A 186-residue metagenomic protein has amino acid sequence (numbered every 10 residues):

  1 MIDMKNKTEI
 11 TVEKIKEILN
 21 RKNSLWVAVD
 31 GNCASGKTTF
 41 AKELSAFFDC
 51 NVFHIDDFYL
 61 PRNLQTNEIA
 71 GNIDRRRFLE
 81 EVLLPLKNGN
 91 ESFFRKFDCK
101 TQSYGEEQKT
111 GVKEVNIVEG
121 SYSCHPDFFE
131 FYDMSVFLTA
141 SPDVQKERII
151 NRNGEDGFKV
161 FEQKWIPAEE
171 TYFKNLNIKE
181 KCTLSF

Functional and structural regions predicted by a protein language model:
M1-W26: Extreme N-terminal, non-catalytic leader segments that precede Walker-type/kinase nucleotide-binding cores
A34: Walker A (P-loop) phosphate-binding loop of P-loop NTPases
K37: Conserved lysine of the Walker
F40: Hydrophobic positions on the alpha1 helix immediately C-terminal to the Walker A/P-loop
F48-N63: Short beta-strand-centered segment that lines the nucleotide-binding/catalytic pocket of NTP-utilizing
L64-K109, V115: Conserved nucleotide-sensing/catalytic segment adjacent to the nucleotide-binding pocket in NTP-handling enzymes
S103, H125, G154-F186: Small-molecule kinase domains that catalyze NTP-dependent phosphoryl transfer to phosphate-bearing small molecules
Y104-R152: ATP-dependent NMP and nucleoside kinases share a basic, alpha-helical "lid"
